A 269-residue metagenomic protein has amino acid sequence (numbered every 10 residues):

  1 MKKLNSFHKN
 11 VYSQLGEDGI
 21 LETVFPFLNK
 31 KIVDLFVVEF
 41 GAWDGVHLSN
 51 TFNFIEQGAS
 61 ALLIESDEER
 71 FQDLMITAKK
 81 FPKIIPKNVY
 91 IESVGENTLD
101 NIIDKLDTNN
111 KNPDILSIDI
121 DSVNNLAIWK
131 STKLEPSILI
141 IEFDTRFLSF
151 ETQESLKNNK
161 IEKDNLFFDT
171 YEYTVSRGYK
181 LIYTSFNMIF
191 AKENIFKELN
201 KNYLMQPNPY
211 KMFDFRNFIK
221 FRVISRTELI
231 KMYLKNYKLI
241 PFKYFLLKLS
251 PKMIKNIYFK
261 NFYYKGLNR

Functional and structural regions predicted by a protein language model:
N5-I102, T145-L148: SAM cofactor-binding core of SAM-dependent methyltransferases, primarily the Rossmann-like beta-alpha-beta module
E22, F71-M75, D100, D104 (+5 more regions): Generic detector of well-ordered alpha-helical segments enriched in charged/polar residues, highlighting helical
V33-E39, N53, N112-I118, S122-K235 (+3 more regions): Conserved acidic-Pro-Pro-aromatic motif
A59, N268-R269: Tryptophan-centered motif/residue detector
A59-S60, S66, T108, G178-K180: Short aromatic/hydrophobic-glycine micro-motifs
E96-S117: Internal catalytic-core helix/loop-beta-alpha segment that presents or stabilizes conserved functional determinants
